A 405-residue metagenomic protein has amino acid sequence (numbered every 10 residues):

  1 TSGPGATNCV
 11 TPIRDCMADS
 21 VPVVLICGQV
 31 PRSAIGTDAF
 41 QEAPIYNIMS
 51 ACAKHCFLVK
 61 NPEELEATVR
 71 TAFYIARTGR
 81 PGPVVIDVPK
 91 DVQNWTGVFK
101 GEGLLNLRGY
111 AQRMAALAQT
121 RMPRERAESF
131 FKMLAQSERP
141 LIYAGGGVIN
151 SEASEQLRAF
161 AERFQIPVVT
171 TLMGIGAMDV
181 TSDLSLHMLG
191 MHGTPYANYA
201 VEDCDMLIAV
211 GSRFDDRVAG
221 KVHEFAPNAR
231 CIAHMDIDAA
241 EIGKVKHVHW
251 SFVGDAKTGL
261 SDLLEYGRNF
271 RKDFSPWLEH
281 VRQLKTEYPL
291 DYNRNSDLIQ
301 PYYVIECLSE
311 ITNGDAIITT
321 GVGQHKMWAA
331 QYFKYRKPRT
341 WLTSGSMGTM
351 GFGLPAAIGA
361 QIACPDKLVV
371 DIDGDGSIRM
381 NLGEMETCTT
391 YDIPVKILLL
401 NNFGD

Functional and structural regions predicted by a protein language model:
T1-F270, I311-G314, P394-I397: N-terminal alpha/beta PP-like core and its mobile active-site loop of ThDP/TPP-dependent enzymes
I26, A34-Q41, I242-V245, V253 (+2 more regions): Thiamine diphosphate
T37-A39, A116-S129, L189-G193, I299-Q300 (+3 more regions): A general structural motif
W95-G97, A177-V180, L284-K285, M327-A330 (+1 more regions): Short acidic/His/Gly/Ser-rich catalytic and metal-binding motifs that mark active-site loops of diverse hydrolases
A144-G146, T170-M173, V210-S212, D236-I237 (+5 more regions): Active-site proximal loops enriched in glycine and acidic residues that flank catalytic Cys/His/Asp and coordinate
T170, K272-E279: Short helix-loop capping/hinge segments that flank enzyme active sites or metal/cofactor-binding pockets
A209, F270-S275, T319, L368-D371 (+1 more regions): Acidic/polar loop patches that form or flank catalytic/metal-binding clefts of enzymes that bind anionic ligands
H280-Q361: Active-site diphosphate/adenylate-binding microenvironment
